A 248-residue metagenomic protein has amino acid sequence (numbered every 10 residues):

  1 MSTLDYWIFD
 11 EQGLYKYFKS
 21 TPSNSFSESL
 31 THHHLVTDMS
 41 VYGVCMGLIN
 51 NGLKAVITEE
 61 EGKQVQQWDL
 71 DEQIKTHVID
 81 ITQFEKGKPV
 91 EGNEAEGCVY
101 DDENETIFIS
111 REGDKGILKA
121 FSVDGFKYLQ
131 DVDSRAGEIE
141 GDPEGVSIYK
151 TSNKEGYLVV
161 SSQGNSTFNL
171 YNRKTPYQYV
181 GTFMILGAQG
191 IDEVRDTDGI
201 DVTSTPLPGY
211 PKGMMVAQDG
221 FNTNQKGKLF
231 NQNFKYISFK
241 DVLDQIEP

Functional and structural regions predicted by a protein language model:
M1-P248: Sequence/structural signature of beta-propeller domains
